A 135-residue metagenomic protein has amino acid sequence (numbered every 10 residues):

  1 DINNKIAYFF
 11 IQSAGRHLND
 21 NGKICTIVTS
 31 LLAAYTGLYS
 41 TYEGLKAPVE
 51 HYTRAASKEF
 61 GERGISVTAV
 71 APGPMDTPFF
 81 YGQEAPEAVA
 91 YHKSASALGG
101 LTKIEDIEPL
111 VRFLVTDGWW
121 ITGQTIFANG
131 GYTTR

Functional and structural regions predicted by a protein language model:
I11, H17, G100-A128, T133: C-terminal substrate-recognition "lid" of short-chain dehydrogenase/reductases
I11-Q12, R54: A short, exposed helix-loop element centered on a Lys and neighboring polar residues
K23-P48, T53-E62, P74: Catalytic loop of short-chain dehydrogenase/reductase
A33, A71-G82: Short, flexible catalytic-loop segment of classical short-chain dehydrogenase/reductase
G61, S66, I121-G123: Short, small/polar-rich loop/turn modules that mediate ligand/substrate recognition or access, typified
E62, P86-D106: Catalytic Tyr-x(3-8)-Lys segment
S66-D76, F127-N129: Conserved SDR Rossmann-fold cofactor-binding beta-strand/turn motif
